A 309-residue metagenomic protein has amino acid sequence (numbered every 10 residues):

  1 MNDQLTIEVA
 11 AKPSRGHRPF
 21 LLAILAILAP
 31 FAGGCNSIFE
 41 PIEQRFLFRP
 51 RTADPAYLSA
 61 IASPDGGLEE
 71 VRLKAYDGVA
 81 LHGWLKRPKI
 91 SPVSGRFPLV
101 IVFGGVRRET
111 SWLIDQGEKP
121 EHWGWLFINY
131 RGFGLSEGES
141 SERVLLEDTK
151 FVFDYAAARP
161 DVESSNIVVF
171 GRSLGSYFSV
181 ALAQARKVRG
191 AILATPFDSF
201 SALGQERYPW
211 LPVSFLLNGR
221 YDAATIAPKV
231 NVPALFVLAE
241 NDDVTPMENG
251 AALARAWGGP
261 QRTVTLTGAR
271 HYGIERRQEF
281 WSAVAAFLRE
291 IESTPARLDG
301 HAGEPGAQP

Functional and structural regions predicted by a protein language model:
G33-R72: An N-terminal hydrophobic leader/cap segment in hydrolases
Y76-Y155: Membrane-embedded segments
V162-S173: Alpha/beta-hydrolase fold nucleophile elbow
I192-S201: Active-site nucleophile loop of the alpha/beta-hydrolase fold
A223, P246-R255: Short alpha-helix in the alpha/beta-hydrolase fold that links the catalytic acid
V230, F236-L238, D242: Short beta-strand/loop motif that positions the catalytic acidic residue of the alpha/beta-hydrolase fold
N241-T245, H271-Y272: Acidic catalytic loop of the alpha/beta-hydrolase fold
A269-E279: Catalytic histidine-centered segment of alpha/beta-hydrolase-like enzymes
